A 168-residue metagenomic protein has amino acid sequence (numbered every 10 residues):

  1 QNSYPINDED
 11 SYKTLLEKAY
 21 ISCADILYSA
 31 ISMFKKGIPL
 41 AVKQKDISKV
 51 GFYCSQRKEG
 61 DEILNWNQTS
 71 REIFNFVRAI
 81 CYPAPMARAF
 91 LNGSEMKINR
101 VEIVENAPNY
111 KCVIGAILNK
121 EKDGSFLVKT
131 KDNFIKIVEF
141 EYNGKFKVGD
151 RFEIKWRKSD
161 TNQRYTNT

Functional and structural regions predicted by a protein language model:
Q1-V104: Active-site-proximal loop/hinge segments within enzyme catalytic domains
W66-T168: An anion-binding loop in the catalytic cleft
